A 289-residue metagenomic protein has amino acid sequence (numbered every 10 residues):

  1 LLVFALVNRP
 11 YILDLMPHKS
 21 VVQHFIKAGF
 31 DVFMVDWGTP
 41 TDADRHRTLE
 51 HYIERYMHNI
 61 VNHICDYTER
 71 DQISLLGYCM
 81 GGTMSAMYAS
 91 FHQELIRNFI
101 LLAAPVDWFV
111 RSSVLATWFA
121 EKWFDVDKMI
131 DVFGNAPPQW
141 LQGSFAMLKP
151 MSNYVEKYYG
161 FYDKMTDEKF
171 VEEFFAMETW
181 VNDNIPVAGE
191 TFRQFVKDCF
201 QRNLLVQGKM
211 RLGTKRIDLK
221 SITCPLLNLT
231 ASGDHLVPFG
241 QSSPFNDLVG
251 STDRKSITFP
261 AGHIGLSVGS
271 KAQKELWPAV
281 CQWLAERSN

Functional and structural regions predicted by a protein language model:
L1-T41: Short, surface-exposed "cap/lid" segments of acyl-processing enzymes
H46-Y67: Alpha/beta-hydrolase active-site loop
D66, R70, M84-E190: Alpha/beta-hydrolase-fold enzymes
L75-G77, L102, L229: Short beta-strand immediately N-terminal to the catalytic nucleophile in serine-hydrolase-like folds
L76-G81, S85: Gly/Ala-rich beta-loop-alpha elbow adjacent to hydrolase catalytic centers
I222, N228-T230, D234: Short beta-strand/loop motif that positions the catalytic acidic residue of the alpha/beta-hydrolase fold
C224, P238-L248: Short alpha-helix in the alpha/beta-hydrolase fold that links the catalytic acid
L236-F239, S256, P260-E275: Catalytic histidine-centered segment of alpha/beta-hydrolase-like enzymes
